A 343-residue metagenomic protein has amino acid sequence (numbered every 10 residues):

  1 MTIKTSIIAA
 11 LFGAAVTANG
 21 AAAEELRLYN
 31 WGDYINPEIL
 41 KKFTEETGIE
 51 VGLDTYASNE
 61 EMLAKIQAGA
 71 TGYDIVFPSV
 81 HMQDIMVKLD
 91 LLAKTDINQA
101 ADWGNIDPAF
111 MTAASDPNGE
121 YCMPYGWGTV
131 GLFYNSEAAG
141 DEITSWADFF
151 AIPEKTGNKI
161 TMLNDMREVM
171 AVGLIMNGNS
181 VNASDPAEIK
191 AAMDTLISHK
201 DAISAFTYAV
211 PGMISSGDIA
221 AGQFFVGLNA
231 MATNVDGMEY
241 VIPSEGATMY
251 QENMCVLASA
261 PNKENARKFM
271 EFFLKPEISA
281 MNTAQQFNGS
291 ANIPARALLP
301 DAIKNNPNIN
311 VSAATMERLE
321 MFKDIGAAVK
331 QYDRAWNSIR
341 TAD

Functional and structural regions predicted by a protein language model:
M1-A22: Gram-negative bacterial Sec-dependent N-terminal signal peptides
E24-I85: Early extracytoplasmic/lumenal segment of secretory-pathway proteins
Y56, P78, A205-F206, Q223-F225: Short beta-strand and adjacent tight-turn residues that come in two discontinuous sequence segments and form the edges
F77-D218: Extracytoplasmic ligand-binding site segments that recognize negatively charged/polar headgroups
M82-I85, S215, A221-G237, Q286: A ligand-binding cleft/hinge motif common to bilobed small-molecule-binding domains
N105, I189-I197, V235-A260: Periplasmic-binding protein-like
L257-E317: Mature extracytoplasmic/periplasmic domains
A313-D343: Conserved C-terminal helix/tail region of periplasmic/extracytoplasmic solute-binding proteins
